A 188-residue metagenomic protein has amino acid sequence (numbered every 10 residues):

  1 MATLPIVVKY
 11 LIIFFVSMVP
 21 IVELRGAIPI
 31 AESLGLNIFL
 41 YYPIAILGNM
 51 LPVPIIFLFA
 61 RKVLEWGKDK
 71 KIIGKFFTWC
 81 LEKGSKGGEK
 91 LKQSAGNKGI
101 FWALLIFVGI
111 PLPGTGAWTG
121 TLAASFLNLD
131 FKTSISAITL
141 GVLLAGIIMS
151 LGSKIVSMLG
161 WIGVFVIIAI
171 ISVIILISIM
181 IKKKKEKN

Functional and structural regions predicted by a protein language model:
M1-I13, L34-V108, V156-N188: Membrane-interfacial helix-loop-helix
I13, A27, Y41-Y42, S134-A137: Alpha-helical transmembrane segments and their helix-entry boundary regions
S17-M18, M50, G109-P113, V142: Residue-level hotspots within the lipid-embedded alpha helices of multi-pass solute transporters
M18-I30, P111-L122: Transmembrane helix boundary and interhelical junction motifs in multipass membrane proteins
I28-P29, F57-R61, T121, S125 (+1 more regions): Transmembrane alpha-helix boundary and packing residues in multipass membrane permease domains and related
A31-I38, G120-I138, L144: Interfacial segments of multi-pass membrane proteins
V53, A145-S150: Hydrophobic transmembrane alpha-helices of multi-pass small-molecule transporters
I148-M158: Hydrophobic alpha-helical transmembrane segments in multi-pass integral membrane proteins
